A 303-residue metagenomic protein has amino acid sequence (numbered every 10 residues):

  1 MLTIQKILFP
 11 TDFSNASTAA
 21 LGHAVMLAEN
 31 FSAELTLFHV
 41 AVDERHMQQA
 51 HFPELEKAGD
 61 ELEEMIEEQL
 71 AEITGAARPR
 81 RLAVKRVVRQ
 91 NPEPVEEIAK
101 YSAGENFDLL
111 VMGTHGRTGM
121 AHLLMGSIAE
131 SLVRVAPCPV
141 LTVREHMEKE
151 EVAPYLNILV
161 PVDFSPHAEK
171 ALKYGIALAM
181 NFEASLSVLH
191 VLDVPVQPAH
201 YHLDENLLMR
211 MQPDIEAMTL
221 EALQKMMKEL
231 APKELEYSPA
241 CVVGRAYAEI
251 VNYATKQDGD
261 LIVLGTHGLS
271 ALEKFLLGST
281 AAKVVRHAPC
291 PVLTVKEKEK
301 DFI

Functional and structural regions predicted by a protein language model:
M1-E54, L156-L208, E229, S238-A240 (+2 more regions): Small/aliphatic-rich secondary-structure junction motif
M1-T3, T74-L110, K228-I262, E299-I303: Structural beta-alpha unit
T3, M26, N30, A99-E148 (+1 more regions): Gly/Ser-rich helix-loop-strand patches that form or flank binding pockets for ribonucleotide-derived cofactors
A20-H23, E97, A222, E249: Well-ordered alpha-helical segments embedded in enzymatic catalytic cores
T36-F38, K85-R89, L141, L189 (+2 more regions): General small-molecule cofactor/ligand-binding pocket signal
F52-E56, A103-G104, I128-A129, I158-V160 (+3 more regions): Short, hinge-like loop/turn segments at secondary-structure boundaries
L55-E68, L207-T219: A short acidic, glycine-rich active-site loop that binds or catalyzes chemistry on phosphate/adenosine moieties
H146-L156: Intrinsically disordered, low-complexity Ser/Thr-rich linker and spacer segments in cell-wall-related proteins
